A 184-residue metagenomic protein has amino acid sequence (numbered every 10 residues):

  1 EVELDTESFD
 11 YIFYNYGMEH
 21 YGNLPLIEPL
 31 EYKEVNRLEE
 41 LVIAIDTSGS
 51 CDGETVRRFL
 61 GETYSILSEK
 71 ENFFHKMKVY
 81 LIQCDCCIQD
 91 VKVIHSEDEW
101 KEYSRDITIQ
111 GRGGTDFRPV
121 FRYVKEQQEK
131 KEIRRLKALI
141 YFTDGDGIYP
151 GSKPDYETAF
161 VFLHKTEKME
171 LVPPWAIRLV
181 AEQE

Functional and structural regions predicted by a protein language model:
E1-L41, S50-E54: Acidic, polar low-complexity linker/tail segments
E28-L30, Q127, G145-G147: A generic local structural motif
V35-S96, V120-V124, R135-T143, G147 (+1 more regions): Von Willebrand factor
Q89-R134, V161-E184: Short, charged loop segments at secondary-structure junctions
Y149-K153: Short, T/G/N/S-enriched strand-turn elements that build extracellular solenoid repeat scaffolds
P154-Y156, P174: Short, structured coil segments at secondary-structure junctions
